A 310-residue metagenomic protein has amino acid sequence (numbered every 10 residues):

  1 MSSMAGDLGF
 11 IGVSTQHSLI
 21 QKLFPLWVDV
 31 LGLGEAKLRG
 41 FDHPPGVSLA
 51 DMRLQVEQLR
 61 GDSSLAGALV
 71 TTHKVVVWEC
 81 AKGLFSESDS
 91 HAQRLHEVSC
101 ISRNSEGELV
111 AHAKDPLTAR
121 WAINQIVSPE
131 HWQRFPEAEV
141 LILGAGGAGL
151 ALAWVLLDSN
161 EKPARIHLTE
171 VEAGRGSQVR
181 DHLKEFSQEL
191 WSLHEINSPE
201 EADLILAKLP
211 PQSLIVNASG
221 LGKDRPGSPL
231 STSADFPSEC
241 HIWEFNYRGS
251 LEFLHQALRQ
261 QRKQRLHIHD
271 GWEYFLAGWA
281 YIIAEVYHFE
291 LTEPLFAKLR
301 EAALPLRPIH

Functional and structural regions predicted by a protein language model:
S2-S3, R134-P136, S159-E161, K208-P210 (+2 more regions): Short, conserved loop/helix-junction motifs that constitute active-site signature segments in enzyme catalytic cores
S3-H131, G249: Phosphate/diphosphate ligand-binding glycine-rich loop within oxidoreductases
G12-S14, A111-P116, I123, V127 (+2 more regions): Glycine-rich adenosine-cofactor-binding loop
L38, P163-H167, C240: Short beta-strand element of Class I
R60, R175, P199-L230: Rossmann-like NAD(P)-binding element
T72-H73, N217-L221, N246-Y247: Short glycine-/small-residue-rich Rossmann-like dinucleotide-binding loops
C100-R103, G222-L295: Rossmann-fold NAD(P)-binding glycine/threonine-rich loop
E161-L190: NAD(P)-binding Rossmann-fold cofactor-contacting core
